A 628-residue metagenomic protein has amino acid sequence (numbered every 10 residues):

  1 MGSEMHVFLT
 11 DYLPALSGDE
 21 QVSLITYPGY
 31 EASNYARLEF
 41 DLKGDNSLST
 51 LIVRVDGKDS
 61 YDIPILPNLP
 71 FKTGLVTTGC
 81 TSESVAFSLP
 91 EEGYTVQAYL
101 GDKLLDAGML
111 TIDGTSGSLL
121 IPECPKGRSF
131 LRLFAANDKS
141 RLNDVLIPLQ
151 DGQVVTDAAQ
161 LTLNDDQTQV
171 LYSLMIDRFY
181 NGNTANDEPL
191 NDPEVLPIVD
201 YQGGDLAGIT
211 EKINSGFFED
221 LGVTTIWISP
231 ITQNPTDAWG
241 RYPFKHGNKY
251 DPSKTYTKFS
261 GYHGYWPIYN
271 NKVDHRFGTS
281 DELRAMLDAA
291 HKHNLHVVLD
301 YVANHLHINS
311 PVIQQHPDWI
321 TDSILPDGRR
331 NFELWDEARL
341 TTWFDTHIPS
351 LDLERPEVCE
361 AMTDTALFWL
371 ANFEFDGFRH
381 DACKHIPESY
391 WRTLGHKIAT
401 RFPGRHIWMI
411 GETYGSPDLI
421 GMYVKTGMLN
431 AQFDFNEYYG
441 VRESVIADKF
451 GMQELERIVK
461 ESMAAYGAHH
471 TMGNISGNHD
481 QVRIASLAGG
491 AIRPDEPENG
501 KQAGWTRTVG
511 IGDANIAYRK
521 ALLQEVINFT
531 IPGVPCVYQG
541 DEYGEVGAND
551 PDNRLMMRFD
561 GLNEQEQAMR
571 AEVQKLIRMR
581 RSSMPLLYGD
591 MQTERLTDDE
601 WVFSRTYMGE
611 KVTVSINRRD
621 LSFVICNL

Functional and structural regions predicted by a protein language model:
P28-F40, D113-S118: Aromatic sugar-binding surface patches on proteins that engage polysaccharides or sugar-phosphate polymers
D41-L48, I121-R128: Surface-exposed, short loops/turns at beta-strand junctions within beta-sandwich domains
K58-N68, R141-Q150: Edge beta-strands of extracellular beta-sandwich domains
I65-S82, D151-Y172: Low-complexity, Pro/Ser/Thr- and charge-rich linker/hinge segments at domain boundaries
F179-F373, T393-F402, L419-I420: Substrate-binding/active-site clefts of carbohydrate-active enzymes
G182-Y201, M463-C626: Loop/helix patches that line or flank the sugar-binding groove of alpha-linked glycan CAZymes
T365-L367, A371-I475, I527, G544-M584 (+2 more regions): Active-site-proximal helices and loops of the catalytic beta/alpha 8
